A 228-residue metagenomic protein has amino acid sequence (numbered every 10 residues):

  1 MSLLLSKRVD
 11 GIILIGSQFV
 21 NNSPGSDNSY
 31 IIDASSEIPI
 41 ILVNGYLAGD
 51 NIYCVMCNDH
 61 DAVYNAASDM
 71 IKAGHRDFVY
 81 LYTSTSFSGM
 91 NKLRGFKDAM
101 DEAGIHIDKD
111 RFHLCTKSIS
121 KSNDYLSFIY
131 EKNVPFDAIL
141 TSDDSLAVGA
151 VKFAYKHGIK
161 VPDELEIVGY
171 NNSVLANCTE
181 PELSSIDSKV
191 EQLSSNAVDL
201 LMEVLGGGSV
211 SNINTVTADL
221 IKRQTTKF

Functional and structural regions predicted by a protein language model:
S2-D10, N21-F228: Bacterial carbohydrate/catabolite-sensing allosteric modules
I12-S17: Short, basic, glycine/proline-bearing loop/turn elements
